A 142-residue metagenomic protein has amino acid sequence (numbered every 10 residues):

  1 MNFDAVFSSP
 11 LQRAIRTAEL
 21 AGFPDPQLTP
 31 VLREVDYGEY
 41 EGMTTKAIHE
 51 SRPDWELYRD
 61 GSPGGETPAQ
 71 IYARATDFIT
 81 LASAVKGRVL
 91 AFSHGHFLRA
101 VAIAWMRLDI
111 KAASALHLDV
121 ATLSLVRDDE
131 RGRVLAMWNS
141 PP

Functional and structural regions predicted by a protein language model:
M1-N2, A82-G87: Glycine-rich phosphate-binding loop signature in dinucleotide/nucleotide-binding domains
M1-R52, E56: Phosphate-coordination/substrate-recognition cap region in phosphate-metabolizing enzymes
S8-S9, A73, F92-S93: Short beta-strand scaffold positions
V35-K46, I103-P142: Acidic, low-complexity terminal tails and accessory targeting/binding regions of phosphate-metabolizing enzymes
E50-Q70: Short glycine/proline- and acidic residue-enriched helix-loop micro-motifs that form flexible lids or anion-recognition
T76-S83, A102: Generic structural signal for well-ordered alpha-helical scaffold segments
V85-H96: Generic beta-sheet signal
